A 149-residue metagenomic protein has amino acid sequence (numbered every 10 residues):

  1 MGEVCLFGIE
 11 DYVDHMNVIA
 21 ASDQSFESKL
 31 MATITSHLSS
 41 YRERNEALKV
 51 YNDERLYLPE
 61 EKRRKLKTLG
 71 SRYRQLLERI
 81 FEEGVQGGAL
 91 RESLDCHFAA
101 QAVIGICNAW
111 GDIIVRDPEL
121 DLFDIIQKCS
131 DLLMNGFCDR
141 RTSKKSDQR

Functional and structural regions predicted by a protein language model:
M1-G8, L30, L48-Y51, L66: Amphipathic alpha-helical segments enriched in hydrophobic/aromatic and basic residues that form the DNA-contacting
E3, N17-E46, C96, A100-V103: Hydrophobic alpha-helical connector segments
F7-E10, E60-G87, H97-G105, D124: Amphipathic alpha-helical packing segments from all-alpha helical-bundle domains
G8, S22, S40, L58 (+2 more regions): Histidine kinase transmitter module recognition
D11-S22, I106-I113: Solvent-exposed, amphipathic alpha-helical segments
A32, S36-S39, E43, Q75 (+3 more regions): C-terminal peripheral helix-coil segments that are non-catalytic and often amphipathic
R42-E61, D112: Amphipathic alpha-helical segments used for helix-helix packing
